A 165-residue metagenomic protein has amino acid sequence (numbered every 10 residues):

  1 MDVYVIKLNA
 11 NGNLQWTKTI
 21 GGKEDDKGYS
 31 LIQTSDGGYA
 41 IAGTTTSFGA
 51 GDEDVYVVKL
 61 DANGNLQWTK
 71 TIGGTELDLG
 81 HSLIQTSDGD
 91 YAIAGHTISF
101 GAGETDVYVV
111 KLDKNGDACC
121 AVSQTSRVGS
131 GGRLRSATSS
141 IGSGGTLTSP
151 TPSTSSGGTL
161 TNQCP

Functional and structural regions predicted by a protein language model:
M1-P165: A sequence-level/structural motif corresponding to short, flexible coil/turn segments enriched in small polar residues
